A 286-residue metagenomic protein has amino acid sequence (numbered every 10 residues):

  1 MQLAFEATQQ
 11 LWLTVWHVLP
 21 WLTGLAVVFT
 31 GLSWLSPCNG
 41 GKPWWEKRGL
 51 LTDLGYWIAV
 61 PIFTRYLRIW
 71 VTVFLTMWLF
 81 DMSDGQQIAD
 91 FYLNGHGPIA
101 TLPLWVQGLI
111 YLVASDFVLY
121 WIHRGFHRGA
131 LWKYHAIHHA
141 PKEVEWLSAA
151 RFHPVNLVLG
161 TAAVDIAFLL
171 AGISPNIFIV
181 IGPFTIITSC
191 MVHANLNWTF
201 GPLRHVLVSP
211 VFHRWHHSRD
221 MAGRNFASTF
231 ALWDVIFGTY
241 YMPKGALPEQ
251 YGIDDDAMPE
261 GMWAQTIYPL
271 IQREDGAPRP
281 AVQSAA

Functional and structural regions predicted by a protein language model:
M1-L19, T23, L131, A140-R151 (+2 more regions): Cytosolic/stromal cytosol-facing helical appendages immediately following the last transmembrane segment
W16-A89, L104-L119: Specific transmembrane helices
A26-L35, V113-R128, P183-T199, S209-W215: Transmembrane alpha-helical segments that form the membrane-embedded catalytic/substrate-channel core of multi-pass
K47, L51, G55, I110 (+5 more regions): Alpha-helical membrane-protein architecture signal
R68, P154-A167: Core segments of transmembrane alpha-helices that mediate helix-helix packing or line hydrophobic substrate/ligand
G97-G125, L131, I179: Membrane-embedded alpha-helical segments that form the functional core of polytopic membrane enzymes, especially those
A162-L170, I186-C190: Alpha-helical transmembrane segments of multipass membrane proteins
L170-I179: Transmembrane helix interruption/hinge and helix-loop junction motifs
